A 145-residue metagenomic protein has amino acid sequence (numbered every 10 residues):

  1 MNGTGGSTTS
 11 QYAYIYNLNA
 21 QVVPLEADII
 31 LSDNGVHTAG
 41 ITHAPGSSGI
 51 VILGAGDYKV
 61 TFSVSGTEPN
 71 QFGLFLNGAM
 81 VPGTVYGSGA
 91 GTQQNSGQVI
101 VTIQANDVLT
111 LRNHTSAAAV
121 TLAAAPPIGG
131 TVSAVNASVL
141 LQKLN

Functional and structural regions predicted by a protein language model:
M1-N145: Extracellular jelly-roll beta-sandwich "head" domains, especially the C-terminal globular C1q domain
